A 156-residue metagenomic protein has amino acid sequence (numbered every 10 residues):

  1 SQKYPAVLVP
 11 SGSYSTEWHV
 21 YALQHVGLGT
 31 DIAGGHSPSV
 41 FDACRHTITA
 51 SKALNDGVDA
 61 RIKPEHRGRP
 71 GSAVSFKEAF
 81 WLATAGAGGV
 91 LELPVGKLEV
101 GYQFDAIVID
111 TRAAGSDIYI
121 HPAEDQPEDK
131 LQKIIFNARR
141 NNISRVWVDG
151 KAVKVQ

Functional and structural regions predicted by a protein language model:
S1-Y4, H19, W147-V148, Q156: Generic low-polarity alpha-helical segments
Q2-V7, D31-G34: Short, acidic/turn-prone active-site loops that include or flank metal/cofactor- and phosphate-binding residues
K3, K52, K63, K77 (+3 more regions): Context-gated lysine
L8-S13: Extended eukaryotic coiled-coil segments
Y14-I118: His/Asp/Glu-enriched, well-ordered alpha-helical/loop segment that forms or immediately abuts the divalent-metal
Q103-V155: C-terminal cap of metal-dependent C-N hydrolases
